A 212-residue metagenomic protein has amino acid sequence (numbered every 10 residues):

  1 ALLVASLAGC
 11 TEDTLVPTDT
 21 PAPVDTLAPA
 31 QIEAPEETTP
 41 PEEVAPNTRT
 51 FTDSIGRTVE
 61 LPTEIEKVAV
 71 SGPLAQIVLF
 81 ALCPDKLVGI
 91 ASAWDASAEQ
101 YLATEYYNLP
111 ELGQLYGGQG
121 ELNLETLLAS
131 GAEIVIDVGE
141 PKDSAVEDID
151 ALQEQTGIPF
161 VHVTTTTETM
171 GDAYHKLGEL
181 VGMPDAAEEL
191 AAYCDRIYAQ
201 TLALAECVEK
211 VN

Functional and structural regions predicted by a protein language model:
L2-L7: Hydrophobic core
A8-D19, V24-T26, I32: Bacterial lipoprotein signal-peptidase II cleavage site
D25-P62: N-terminal low-complexity, Pro/Thr/Ser-rich intrinsically disordered segments that act as propeptides or flexible
T50, T58-E60, E147-N212: Extracytoplasmic substrate-binding proteins
I55-L82: Conserved H-X4-D acyltransferase segment
K67-S71, V88-A91, I134-V138, P159-T164 (+1 more regions): Structural recognition of the beta-strand scaffold that forms the well-ordered cores of secreted hydrolase catalytic
L74-S130, I134-P141: A short, structured surface patch at a secondary-structure boundary
